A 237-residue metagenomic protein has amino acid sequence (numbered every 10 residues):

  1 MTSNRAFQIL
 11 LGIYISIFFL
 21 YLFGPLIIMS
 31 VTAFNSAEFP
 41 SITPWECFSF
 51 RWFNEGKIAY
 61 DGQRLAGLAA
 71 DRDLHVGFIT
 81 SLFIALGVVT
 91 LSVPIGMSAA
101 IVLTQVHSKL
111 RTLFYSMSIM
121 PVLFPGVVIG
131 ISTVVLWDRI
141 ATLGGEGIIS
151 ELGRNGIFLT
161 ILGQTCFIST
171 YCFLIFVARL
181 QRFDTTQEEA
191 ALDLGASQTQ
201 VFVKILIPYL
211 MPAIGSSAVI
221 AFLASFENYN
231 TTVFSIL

Functional and structural regions predicted by a protein language model:
M1-A6, F83-S118, I131-D138, T185-Q187 (+1 more regions): Transmembrane-helix boundary motif in ABC transporter permease subunits
M1-T32, F114: N-terminal signal-anchor/first transmembrane alpha helix
I13-Y14, F19-L26, C166, C172-R179 (+2 more regions): Transmembrane alpha-helices
G24-R72, V233-L237: Short membrane-interfacial helix/loop motifs at transmembrane-helix boundaries
L26, A85-M97, I101, V127 (+5 more regions): Hydrophobic positions within alpha-helical transmembrane segments of bacterial inner-membrane proteins
P40-C47, L110-R111, V127-C166, T199 (+1 more regions): Membrane-interfacial helix termini and adjacent extracytoplasmic/periplasmic loops of multi-pass transporters
L65-L91: Individual transmembrane alpha-helix segments
F78, L103, M120, A178 (+1 more regions): Short hydrophobic faces within alpha-helices
